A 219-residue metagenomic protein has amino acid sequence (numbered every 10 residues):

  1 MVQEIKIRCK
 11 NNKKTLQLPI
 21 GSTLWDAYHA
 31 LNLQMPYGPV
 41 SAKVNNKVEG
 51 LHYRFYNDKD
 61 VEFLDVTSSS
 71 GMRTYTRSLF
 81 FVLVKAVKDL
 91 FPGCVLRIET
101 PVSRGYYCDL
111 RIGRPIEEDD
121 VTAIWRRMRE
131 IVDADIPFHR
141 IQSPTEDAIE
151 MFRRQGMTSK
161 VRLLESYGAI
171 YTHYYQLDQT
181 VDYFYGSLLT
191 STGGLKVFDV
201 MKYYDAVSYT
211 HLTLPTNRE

Functional and structural regions predicted by a protein language model:
M1-F80, V84-K85, F91-V102, R126-R127: Ubiquitin-like/PB1-type beta-grasp interaction modules and other compact soluble beta-rich domains
Q3, Q17, Q34, Q142 (+3 more regions): Residue-identity detector for glutamine
N11, I112-R114, T216: Non-catalytic surface loops within mature trypsin-like serine protease
Y53-M72, V95-V102, Y107-L212: Auxiliary tRNA-acceptor-end handling modules of aminoacyl-tRNA synthetases
H211-E219: Single conserved hydrophobic/aromatic residue that forms the stacking wall/gate of nucleotide- or nucleobase-binding
